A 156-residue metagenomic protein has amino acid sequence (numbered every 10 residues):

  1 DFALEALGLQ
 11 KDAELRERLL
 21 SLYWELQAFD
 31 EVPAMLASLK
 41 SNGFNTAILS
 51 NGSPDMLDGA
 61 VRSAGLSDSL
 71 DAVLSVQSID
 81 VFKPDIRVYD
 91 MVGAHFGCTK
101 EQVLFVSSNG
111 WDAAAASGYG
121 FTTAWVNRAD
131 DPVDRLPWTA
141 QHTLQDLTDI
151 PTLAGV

Functional and structural regions predicted by a protein language model:
D1-F2, L20-E25, P54-M56, I79: Short acidic/polar alpha-helix capping motifs at helix-coil junctions
D1-Q10: Helix-loop "lid/cap" segments that line or gate small-molecule binding pockets
E5, W24-A28, T152-V156: Generic surface-pattern signal
L9-I48, D58, I86: Short, acidic loop-to-helix structural element flanking the phosphoryl-transfer center in phosphate-processing enzymes
A37, L49, S53-V156: Asp-based, Mg2+/Mn2+-dependent phosphohydrolase catalytic module
